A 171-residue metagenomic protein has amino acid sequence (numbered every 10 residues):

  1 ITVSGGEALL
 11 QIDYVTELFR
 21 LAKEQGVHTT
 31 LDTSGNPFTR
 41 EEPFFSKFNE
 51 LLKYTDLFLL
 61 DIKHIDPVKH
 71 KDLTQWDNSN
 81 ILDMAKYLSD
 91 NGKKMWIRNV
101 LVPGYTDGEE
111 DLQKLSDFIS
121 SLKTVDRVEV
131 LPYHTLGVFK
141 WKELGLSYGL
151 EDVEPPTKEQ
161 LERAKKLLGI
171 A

Functional and structural regions predicted by a protein language model:
G5, L9-L131, L136: Conserved AdoMet/S-adenosylmethionine-binding subsite of the radical SAM
K142-L167: A structural motif corresponding to the C-terminal lobe/cap of the Radical SAM core domain
I170-A171: Radical SAM enzyme core and accessory elements
